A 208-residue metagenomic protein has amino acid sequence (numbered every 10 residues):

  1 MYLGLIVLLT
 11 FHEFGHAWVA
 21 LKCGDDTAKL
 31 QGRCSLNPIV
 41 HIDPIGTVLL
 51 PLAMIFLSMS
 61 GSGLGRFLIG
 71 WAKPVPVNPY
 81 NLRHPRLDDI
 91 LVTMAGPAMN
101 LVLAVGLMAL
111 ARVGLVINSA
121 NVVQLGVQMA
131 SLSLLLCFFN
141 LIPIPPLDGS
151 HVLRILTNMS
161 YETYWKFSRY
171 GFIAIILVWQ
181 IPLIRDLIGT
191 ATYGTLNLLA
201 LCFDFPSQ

Functional and structural regions predicted by a protein language model:
M1-Q208: Hydrophobic transmembrane alpha-helices and their immediate loop junctions in multi-pass integral membrane proteins
